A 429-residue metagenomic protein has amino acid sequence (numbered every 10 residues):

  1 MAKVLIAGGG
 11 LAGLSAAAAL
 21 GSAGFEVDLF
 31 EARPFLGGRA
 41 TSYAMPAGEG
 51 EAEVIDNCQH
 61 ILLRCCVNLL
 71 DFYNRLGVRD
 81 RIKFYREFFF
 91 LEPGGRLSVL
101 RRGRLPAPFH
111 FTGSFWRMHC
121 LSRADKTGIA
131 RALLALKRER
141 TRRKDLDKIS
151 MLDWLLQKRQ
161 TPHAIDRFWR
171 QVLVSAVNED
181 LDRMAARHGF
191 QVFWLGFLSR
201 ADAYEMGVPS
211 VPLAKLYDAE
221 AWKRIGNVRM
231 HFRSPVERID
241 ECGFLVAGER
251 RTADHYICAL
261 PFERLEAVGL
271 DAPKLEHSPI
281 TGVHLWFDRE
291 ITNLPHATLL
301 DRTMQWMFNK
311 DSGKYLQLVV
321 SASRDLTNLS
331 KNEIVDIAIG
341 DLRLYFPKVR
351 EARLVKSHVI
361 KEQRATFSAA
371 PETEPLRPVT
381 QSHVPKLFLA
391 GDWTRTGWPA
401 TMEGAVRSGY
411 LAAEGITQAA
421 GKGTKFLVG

Functional and structural regions predicted by a protein language model:
A2-L29: N-terminal Rossmann-like FAD-binding beta1-loop-alpha1 element of flavoenzymes
A12, F35, E263: Conserved Rossmann-like nucleotide-cofactor binding loop
G21-G48: Glycine-rich FAD pyrophosphate-binding loop
A23, F232-E351, R377, Q381: Mid-domain catalytic core of redox enzymes that form a hydrophobic substrate pocket/lid adjacent to a catalytic redox
E49-R142, M151: Dinucleotide-binding Rossmann-like beta1-alpha1 core, especially the glycine-rich loop that anchors the ADP
R102, P279, T303-G429: Conserved flavin/dinucleotide-binding core of flavoenzymes
A130-G243: Active-site/ligand-binding neighborhood in enzyme catalytic cores
